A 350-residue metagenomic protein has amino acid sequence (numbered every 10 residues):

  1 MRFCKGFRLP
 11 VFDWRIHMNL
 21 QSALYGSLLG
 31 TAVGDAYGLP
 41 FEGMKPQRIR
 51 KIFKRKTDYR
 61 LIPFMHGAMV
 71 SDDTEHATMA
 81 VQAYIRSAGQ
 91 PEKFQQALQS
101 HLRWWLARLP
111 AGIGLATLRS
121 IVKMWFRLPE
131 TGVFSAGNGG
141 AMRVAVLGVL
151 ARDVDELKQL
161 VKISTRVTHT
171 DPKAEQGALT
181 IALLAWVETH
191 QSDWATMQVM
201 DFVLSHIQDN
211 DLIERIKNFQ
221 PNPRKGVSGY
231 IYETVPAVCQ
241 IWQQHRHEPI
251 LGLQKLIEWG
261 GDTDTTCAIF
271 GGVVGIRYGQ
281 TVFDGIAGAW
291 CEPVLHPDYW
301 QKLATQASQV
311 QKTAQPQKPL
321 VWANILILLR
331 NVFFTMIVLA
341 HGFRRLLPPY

Functional and structural regions predicted by a protein language model:
F12-Y350: Structured, active/binding-site neighborhoods that engage oxygen-rich ligands
